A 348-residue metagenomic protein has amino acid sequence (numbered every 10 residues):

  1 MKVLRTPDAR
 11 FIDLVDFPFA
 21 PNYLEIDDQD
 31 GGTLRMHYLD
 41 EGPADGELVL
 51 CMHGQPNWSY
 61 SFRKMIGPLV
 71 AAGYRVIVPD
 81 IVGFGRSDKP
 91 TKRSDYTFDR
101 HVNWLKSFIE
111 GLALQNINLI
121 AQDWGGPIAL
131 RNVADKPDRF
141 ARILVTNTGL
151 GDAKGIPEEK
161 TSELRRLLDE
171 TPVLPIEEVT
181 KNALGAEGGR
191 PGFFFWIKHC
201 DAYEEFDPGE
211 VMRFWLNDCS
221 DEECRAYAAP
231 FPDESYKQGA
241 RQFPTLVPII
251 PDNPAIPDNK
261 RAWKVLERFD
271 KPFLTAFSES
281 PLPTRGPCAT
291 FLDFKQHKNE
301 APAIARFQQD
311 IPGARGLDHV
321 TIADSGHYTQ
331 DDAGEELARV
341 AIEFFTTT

Functional and structural regions predicted by a protein language model:
M1-P21, D28, M36, E41 (+6 more regions): Flexible "cap/lid" subdomain of the alpha/beta-hydrolase fold that forms the substrate-access gate
Q29, L34, L39-R86, A338: Conserved HGGG/HGGXW glycine-rich cap/lid loop of the alpha/beta-hydrolase fold
M52, I322-S325: Short hydrophobic "strand-cap" motifs at the C-terminus of beta-strands
S325-G334, A338: Catalytic histidine-centered segment of alpha/beta-hydrolase-like enzymes
A338-T346: C-terminal alpha-helical cap of glycosyltransferases
